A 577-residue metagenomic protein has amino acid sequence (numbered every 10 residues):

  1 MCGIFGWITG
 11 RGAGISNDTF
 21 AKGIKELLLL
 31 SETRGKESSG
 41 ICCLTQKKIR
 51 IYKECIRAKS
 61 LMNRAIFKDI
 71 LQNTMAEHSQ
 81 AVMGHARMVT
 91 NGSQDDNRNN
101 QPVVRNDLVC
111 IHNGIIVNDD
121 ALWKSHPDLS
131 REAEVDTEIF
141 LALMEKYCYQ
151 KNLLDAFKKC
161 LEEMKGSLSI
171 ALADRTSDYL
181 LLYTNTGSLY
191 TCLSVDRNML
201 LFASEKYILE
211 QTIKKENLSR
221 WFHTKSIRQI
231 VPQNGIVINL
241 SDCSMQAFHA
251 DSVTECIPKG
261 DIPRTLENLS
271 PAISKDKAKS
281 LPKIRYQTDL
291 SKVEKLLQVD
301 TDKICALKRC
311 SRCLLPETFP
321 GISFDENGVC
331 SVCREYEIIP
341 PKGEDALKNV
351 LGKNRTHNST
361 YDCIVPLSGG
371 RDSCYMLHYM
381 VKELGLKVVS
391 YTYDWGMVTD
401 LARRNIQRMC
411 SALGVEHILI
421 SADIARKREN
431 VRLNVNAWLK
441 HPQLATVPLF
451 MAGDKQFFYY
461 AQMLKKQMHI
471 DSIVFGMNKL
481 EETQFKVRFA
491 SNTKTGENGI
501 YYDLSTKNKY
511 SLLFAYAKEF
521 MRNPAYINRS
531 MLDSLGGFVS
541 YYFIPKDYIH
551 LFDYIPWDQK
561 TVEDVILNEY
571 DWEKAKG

Functional and structural regions predicted by a protein language model:
M1-A278: Conserved short alpha-helical segments that host acidic/polar catalytic motifs at enzyme active sites
F5, I111, Y183, C313 (+2 more regions): Short hydrophobic segments within beta-strands
I24, D96, L153-A156, L347 (+3 more regions): Amphipathic coiled-coil/heptad-repeat helices and related helical stalk/stem segments that mediate oligomerization
T90, N118, Y179, L189-Y190 (+7 more regions): Flexible loop/turn segments at secondary-structure boundaries
R98-N100, F157, L377-Y379, Y460-M463: Catalytic micro-motifs at enzyme active sites that drive phosphoryl/nucleotidyl and oxygen chemistry
R175, S368, D553-Y554: Structured loop/turn residues at secondary-structure junctions
L269-C363, Y379, E383-G577: Nucleotide-activated chemistry modules centered on ATP-dependent adenylation/adenylyltransferase
C363-D372: Short, glycine-rich nucleotide/cofactor-binding loops
